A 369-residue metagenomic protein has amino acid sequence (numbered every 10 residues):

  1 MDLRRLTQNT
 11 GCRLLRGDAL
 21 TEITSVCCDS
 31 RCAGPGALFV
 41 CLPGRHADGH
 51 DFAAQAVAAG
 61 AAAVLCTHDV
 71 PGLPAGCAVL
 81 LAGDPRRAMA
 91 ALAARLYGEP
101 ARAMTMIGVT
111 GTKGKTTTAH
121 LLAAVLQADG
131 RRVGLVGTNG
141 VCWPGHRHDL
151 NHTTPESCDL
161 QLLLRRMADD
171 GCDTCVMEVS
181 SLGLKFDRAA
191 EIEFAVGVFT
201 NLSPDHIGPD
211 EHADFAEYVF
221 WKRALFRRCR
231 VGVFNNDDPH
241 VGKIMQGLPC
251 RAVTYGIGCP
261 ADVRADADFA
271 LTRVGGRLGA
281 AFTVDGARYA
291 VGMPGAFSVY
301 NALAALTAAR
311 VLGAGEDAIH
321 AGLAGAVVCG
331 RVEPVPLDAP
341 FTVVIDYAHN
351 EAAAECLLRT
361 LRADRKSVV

Functional and structural regions predicted by a protein language model:
M1-A91, R95, P239, R273 (+3 more regions): N-terminal leader/targeting and accessory segments in enzymes
L3, C66, V70-G76, A168-D173 (+2 more regions): Acidic, Mg2+-coordinating active-site environments of NTP-dependent enzymes
T10, M89-N236, H240-R251, D285: Phosphate-binding loop of NTP-binding sites
A53, A119-A123, L164, M245 (+3 more regions): A generic structural signal for short, well-ordered alpha-helical segments in conserved domains
M89, A93, L122, L126 (+3 more regions): Buried hydrophobic packing segments
V328-C329, I345-C356: Glycine-rich phosphate/pyrophosphate-binding beta-alpha loops
V368: Conserved small/polar residues in nucleotide/adenosyl-binding loops
